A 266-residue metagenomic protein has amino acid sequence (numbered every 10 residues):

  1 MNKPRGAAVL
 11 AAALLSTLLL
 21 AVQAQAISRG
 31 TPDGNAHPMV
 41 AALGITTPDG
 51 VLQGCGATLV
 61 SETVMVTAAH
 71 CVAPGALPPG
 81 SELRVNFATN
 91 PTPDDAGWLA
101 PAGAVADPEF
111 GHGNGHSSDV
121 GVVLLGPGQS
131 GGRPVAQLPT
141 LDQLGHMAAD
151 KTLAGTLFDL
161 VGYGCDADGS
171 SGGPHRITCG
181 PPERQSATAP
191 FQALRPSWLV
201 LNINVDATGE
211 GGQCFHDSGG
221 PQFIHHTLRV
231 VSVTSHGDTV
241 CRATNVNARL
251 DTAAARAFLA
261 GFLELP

Functional and structural regions predicted by a protein language model:
M1-A26: Secretory targeting and sorting signals
S16, G111-G113, R176-C179, D238: Short, flexible, solvent-exposed loop/turn segments with mixed acidic/basic and small polar residues
Q25-I27, D33-L43, G54-A73, G80-P91 (+2 more regions): C-terminal subregion of chymotrypsin/trypsin-like serine protease catalytic domains
I27-N35, T46-D49, P78-M147, C179: Conserved catalytic-core segment of clan PA serine endopeptidases
A42-T46, I203-D206: Short beta-strand segments that buttress and anchor functional surface loops
T58, A100-G103, D159, T188-P190: Residues located in well-ordered beta-strands
M65, C71-A73, F110-G111, G128-G131 (+3 more regions): Solvent-exposed loop/turn segments at secondary-structure junctions within structured extracellular/periplasmic domains
H116-E210, T252-A260: Chymotrypsin/trypsin-fold serine protease catalytic domain
